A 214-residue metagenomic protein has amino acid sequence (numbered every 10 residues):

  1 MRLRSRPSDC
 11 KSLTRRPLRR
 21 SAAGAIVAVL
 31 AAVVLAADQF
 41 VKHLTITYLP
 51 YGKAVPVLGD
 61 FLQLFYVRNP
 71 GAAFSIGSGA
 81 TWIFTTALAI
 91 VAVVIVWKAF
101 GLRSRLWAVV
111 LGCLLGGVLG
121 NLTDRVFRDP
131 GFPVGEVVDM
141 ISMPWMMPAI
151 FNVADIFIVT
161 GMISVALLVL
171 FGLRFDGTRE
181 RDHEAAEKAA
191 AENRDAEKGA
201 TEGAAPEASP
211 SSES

Functional and structural regions predicted by a protein language model:
M1-S214: Alpha-helical transmembrane bundles and membrane-interface segments of multipass inner-membrane proteins
